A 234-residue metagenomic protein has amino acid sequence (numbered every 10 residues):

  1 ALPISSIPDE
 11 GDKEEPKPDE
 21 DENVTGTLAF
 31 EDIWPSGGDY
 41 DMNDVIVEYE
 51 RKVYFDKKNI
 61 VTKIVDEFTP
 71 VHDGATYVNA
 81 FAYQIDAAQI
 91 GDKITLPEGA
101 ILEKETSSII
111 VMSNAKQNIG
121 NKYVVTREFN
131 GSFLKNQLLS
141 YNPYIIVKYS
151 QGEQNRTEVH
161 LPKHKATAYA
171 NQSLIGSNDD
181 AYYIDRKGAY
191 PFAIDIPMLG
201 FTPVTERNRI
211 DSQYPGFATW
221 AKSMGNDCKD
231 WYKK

Functional and structural regions predicted by a protein language model:
S5-P18: Ser/Thr/Gly/Pro-rich low-complexity, disordered linker/stalk segments of secreted and cell-surface proteins
E15-P35, D39: Boundary/junction segments of secreted and surface-exposed precursor proteins
G37-M42, V53-K63: Short, solvent-exposed beta-strand/turn "edge" segments of beta-rich domains on protein surfaces
V45, D66, P143: Residue-level detector of short, conserved catalytic/binding motifs and their immediate flanks
Y49, V61-H72: Short, well-ordered beta-strand segments enriched in hydrophobic/aromatic residues
G74-S108, P143-Y149: Extended low-complexity, serine/threonine- and proline-enriched intrinsically disordered segments
S107-K234: A eukaryote-biased signal for long
